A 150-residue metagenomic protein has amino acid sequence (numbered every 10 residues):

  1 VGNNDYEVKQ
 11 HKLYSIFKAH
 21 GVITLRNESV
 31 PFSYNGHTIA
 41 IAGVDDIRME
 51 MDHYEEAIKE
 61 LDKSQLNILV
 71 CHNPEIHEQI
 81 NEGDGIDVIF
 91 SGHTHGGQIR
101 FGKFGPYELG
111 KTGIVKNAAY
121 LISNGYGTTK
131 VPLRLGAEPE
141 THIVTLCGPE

Functional and structural regions predicted by a protein language model:
V1-S33: Core catalytic region of metal-dependent phosphoesterases/phosphodiesterases, especially metallo-beta-lactamase-like
G2, T24, I41, H72 (+2 more regions): Divalent metal-coordination and catalytic microenvironments
N4-D5, S29-V30, D45-I47, P74-E75 (+2 more regions): Catalytic metal-binding/acid-base residues of hydrolase active sites
S15, A19, P74-E150: Conserved beta-sheet core of the metallophosphoesterase superfamily
V22-I23, V30-A42, D62-S64, I114-Y120: Beta-strand-turn-beta hairpins that frame and shape the catalytic cleft of phosphate-ester-processing enzymes
F32-K59, P149: Core dinuclear metal-dependent hydrolase active-site scaffold
I39, L66-I68, V88: Structural motif
K59-V70: Short beta-strand/loop segments at the ligand-binding rim of alpha/beta enzyme cores
